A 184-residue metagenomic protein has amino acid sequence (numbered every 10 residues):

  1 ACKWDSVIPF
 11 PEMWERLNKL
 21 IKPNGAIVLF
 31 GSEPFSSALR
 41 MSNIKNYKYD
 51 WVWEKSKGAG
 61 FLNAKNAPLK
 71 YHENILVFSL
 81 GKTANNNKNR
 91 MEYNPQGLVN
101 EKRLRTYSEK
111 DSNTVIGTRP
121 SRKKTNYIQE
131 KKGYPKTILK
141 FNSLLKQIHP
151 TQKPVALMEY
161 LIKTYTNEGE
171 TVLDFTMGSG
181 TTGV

Functional and structural regions predicted by a protein language model:
A1-V184: Core catalytic lobe of class I
